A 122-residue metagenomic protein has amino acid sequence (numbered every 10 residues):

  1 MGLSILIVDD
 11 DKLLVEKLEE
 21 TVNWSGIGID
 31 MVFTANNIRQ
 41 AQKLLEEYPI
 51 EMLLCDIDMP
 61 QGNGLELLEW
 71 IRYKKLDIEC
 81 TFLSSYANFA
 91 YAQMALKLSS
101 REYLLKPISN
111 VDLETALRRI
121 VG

Functional and structural regions predicted by a protein language model:
G2-L14, L18-E19, L53: Conserved acidic segment of CheY-like receiver
L3, I29-D30, I78: A structural micro-motif
I7-D10, F33, L83-S84, L105: Small/polar loops that bind or transfer phosphate-bearing groups
K12, I38-R39, A87: Residue-level detector of flexible, active-site-proximal loop/helix-junction positions within diverse enzyme catalytic
K12-F33: Two-component/phosphorelay signaling modules centered on CheY-like receiver
G26-N36, L44, A92: Short hydrophobic/Thr-rich beta-strand motif most characteristic of the beta2 strand and flanking loop of CheY-like
Q42-K43, Y48-G122: CheY-like receiver
